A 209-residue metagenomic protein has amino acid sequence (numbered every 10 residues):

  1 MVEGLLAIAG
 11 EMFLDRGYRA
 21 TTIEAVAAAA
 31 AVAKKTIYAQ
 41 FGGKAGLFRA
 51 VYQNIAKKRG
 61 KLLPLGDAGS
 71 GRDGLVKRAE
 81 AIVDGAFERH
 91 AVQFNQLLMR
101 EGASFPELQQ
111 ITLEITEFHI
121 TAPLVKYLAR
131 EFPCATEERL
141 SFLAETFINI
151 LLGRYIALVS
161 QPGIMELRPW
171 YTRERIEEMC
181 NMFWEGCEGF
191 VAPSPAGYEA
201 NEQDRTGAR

Functional and structural regions predicted by a protein language model:
G4, I8-G46, A50-V51: Helix-turn-helix
A25, S70-G74, R139: A conserved beta-strand->loop->alpha-helix hinge within the catalytic CA
G46, K77, Q93, L97 (+3 more regions): Amphipathic alpha-helical interaction segments
R49-A79, A86, L124-R130: Amphipathic alpha-helical linker/stalk segments
R59, D84, R89-V125, M165-P169: Short secondary-structure transition hinges
D73, P106-P133, S141-F142, E174-E177: Amphipathic alpha-helical packing segments from all-alpha helical-bundle domains
L75-L108, L151-I156, E185, G189-V191: Helical hydrophobic small-molecule/effector-binding pocket
A129-N181, F190-R205, R209: Hydrophobic/aromatic-rich alpha-helical bundle segments in the mid-to-C-terminal region
